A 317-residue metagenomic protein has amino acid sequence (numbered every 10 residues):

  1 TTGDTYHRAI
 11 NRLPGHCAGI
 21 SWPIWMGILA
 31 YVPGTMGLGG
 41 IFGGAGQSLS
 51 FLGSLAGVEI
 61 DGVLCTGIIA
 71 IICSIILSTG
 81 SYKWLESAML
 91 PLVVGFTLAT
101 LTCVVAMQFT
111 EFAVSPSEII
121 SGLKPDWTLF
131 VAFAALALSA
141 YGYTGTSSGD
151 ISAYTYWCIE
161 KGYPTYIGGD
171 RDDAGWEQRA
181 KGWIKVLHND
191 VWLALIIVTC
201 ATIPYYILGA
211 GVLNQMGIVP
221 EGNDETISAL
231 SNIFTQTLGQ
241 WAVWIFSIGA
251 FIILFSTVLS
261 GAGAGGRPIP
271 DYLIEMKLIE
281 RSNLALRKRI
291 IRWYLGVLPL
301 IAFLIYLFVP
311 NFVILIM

Functional and structural regions predicted by a protein language model:
T1, C158-I159, T165, I196-S228: Extracellular/periplasmic helix-exit of transmembrane alpha-helices
T1-G19, L49-G53, M216-T237, P268-L273: Flexible loop linkers connecting adjacent transmembrane helices in multi-pass alpha-helical membrane transporters
T5-A9, C158-L187, V219-A229, D271-N283: Juxtamembrane inter-helical linkers in multi-pass membrane proteins
H16-P33, C65-I68, L129-Y141, C200 (+4 more regions): Select transmembrane alpha-helical segments in multipass membrane proteins
I20-A56, L254-I274: Hydrophobic transmembrane alpha-helices that form the core helical bundles of multi-pass secondary transporters
Q47-A56, I69-L92, C103-T110, I305-I316: Membrane-water interface regions at transmembrane-helix termini and the short interhelical loops of multi-pass membrane
V58-I68, W241, L273-L307: Loop-to-transmembrane helix boundary motifs in multi-pass membrane proteins
V94-Y156: Hydrophobic alpha-helical segments and their helix-loop junctions in multi-pass secondary transporters
